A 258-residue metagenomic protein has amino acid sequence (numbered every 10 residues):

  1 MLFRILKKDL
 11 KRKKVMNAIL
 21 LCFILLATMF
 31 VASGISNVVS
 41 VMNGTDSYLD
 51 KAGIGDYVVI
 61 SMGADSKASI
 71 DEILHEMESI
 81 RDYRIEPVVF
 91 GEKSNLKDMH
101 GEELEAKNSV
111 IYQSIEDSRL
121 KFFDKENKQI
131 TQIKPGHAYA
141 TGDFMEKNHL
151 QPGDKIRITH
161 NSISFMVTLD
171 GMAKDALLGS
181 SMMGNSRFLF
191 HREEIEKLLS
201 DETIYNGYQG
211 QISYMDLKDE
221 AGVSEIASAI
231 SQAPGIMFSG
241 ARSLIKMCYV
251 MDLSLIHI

Functional and structural regions predicted by a protein language model:
L2-K11: A short amphipathic helical element positioned immediately N-terminal to and/or at the very start of a transmembrane
K8, I35-S36, L120: Short acidic/polar alpha-helix capping motifs at helix-coil junctions
R12, M16-A18, L26-I54: Alpha-helical transmembrane segments
V39-K246: Basic-flanked hydrophobic alpha-helices used for secretion and membrane insertion
V250-M251: Long, low-hydrophobicity, solvent-exposed regions enriched in small/turn-prone and acidic residues
I256-I258: Conserved small/polar residues in nucleotide/adenosyl-binding loops
